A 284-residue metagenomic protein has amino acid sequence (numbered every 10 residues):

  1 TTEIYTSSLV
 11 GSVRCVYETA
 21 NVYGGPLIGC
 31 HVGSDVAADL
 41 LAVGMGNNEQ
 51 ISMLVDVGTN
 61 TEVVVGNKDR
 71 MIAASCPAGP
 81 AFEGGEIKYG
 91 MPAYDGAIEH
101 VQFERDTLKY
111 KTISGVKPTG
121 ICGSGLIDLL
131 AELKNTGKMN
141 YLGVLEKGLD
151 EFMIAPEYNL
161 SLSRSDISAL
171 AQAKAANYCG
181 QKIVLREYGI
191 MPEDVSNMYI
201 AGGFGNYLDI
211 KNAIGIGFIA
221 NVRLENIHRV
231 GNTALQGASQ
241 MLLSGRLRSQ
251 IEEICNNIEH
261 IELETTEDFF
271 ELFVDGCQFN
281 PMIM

Functional and structural regions predicted by a protein language model:
T2-Y17: Short, small-residue-biased leader/transition segments that mark boundaries at the very start of proteins
E18-I28, A38-S124, D209-G231: Glycine-rich phosphate-binding loop of actin/hexokinase-like ATP-binding domains
E18-M53, L162-A169, K174, T265-M284: Nucleotide/phosphate-binding catalytic cleft detector across ATP-hydrolyzing and phosphate-transferring enzymes
M45-N48, D69, F103-D106, A131-M139 (+3 more regions): Generic secondary-structure signature for well-ordered alpha-helical cores
V57-T59, E146-E151, D194-F204, I254-T265: A glycine-rich phosphate-binding loop feature that marks nucleotide/adenosyl-phosphate handling sites
N67-D69, I190-I254: Catalytic phosphate/nucleotide-handling subdomain of diverse soluble enzymes
G115-P156, E259-I283: Conserved ATP-utilizing enzyme core subdomain
K134-Y188: A contiguous, well-structured pocket-lining segment that forms one wall/lid of small-molecule binding clefts in soluble
